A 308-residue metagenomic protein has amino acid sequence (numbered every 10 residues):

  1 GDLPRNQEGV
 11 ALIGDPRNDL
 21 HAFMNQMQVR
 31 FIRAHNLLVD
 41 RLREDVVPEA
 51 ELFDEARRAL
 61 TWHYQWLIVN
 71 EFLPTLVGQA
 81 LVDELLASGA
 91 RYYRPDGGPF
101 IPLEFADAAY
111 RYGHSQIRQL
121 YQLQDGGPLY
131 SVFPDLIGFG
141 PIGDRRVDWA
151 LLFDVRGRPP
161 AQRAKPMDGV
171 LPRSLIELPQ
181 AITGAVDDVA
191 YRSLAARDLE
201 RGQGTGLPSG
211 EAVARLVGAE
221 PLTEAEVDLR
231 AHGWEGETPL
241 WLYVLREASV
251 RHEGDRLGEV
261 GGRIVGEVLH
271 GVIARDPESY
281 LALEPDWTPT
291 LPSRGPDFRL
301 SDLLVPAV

Functional and structural regions predicted by a protein language model:
G1-R17, H21-A22, D40-V308: Terminal regions of secretory-pathway proteins
I32-D40: Active-site nucleophile-adjacent alpha helix/oxyanion-hole segment immediately C-terminal to the catalytic cysteine
